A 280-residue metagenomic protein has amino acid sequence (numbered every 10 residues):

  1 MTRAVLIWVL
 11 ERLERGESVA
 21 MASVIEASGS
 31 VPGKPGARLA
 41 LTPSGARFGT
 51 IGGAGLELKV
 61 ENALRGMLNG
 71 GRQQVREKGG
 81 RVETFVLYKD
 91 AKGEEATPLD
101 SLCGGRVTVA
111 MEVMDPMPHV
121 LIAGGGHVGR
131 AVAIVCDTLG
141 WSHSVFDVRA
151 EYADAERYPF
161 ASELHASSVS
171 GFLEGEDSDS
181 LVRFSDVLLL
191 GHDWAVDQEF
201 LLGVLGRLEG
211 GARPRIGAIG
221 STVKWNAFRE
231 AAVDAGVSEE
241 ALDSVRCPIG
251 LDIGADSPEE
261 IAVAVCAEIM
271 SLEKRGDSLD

Functional and structural regions predicted by a protein language model:
M1-A166, D177-S185, R207, E230-A231 (+2 more regions): Segments forming oxygen-rich coordination pockets for charged ligands
L6, E57, E61, D197 (+4 more regions): A general structural signal for well-ordered alpha-helical segments in protein cores
G126-H127, W194-A195, V223: Residue-level detector of alpha-helix initiation sites
F146, D186-V187, G191-H192, L201-A231: ADP-ribose/adenylate-binding Rossmann-like module
V148-E151, S168-F172, I219-V223: Short, acidic/turn-prone active-site loops that include or flank metal/cofactor- and phosphate-binding residues
H165-L173, H192-A195: A general structural motif
L173-D177, V196-G206: A short, acidic, amphipathic alpha-helical segment used as a generic capping/interface helix at domain edges
I219-D280: Adenosine-phosphate binding glycine-rich loop
